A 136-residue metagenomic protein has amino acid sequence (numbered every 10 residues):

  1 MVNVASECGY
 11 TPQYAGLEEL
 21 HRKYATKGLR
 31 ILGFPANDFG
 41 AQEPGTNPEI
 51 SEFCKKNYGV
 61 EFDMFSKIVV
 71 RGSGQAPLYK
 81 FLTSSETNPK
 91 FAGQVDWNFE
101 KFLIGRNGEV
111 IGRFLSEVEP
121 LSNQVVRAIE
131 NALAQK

Functional and structural regions predicted by a protein language model:
V2, R30-G33, D63-S66, L103: Structural recognition of the beta-strand scaffold that forms the well-ordered cores of secreted hydrolase catalytic
S6-C8, A36-A41, I68-R71, S116: Short histidine/acidic/glycine/proline-rich micro-motifs that form metal- and phosphate-coordinating active-site loops
S6-E7, T11-P35, K55-Y58: Conserved helix-turn-beta segment immediately C-terminal to the redox Cys motif in thioredoxin-like folds
Q13-G16, T46, I50, G74-Q75 (+2 more regions): Stable alpha-helical elements in mature extracytoplasmic
F39-Q42, G72-G74, I111, L121: Short catalytic/ligand-binding loop motif for oxyanion handling, primarily in non-cytosolic enzymes, centered on
E43, N47-N98: Short, internal strand/loop/helix patches that form the active-site neighborhood or redox-interaction surface
P77-K80, S84-K136: Thiol-/selenol-based redox modules, centered on thioredoxin-like and closely related oxidoreductase domains
